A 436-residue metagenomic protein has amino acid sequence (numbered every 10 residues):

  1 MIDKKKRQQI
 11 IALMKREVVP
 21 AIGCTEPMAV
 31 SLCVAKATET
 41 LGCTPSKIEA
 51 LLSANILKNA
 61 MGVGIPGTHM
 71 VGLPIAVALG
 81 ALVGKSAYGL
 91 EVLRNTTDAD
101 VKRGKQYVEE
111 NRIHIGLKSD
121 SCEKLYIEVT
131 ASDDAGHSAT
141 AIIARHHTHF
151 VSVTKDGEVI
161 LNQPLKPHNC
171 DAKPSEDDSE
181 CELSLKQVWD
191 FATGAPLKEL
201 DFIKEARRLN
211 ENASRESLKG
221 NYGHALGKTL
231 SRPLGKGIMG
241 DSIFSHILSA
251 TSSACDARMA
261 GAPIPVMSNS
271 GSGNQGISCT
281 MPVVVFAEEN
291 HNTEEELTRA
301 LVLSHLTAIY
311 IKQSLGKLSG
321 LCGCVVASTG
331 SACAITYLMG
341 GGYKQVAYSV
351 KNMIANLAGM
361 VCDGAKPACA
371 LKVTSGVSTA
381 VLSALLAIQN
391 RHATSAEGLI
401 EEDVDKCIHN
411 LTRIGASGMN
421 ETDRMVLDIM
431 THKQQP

Functional and structural regions predicted by a protein language model:
M1-I11, G42-I56, S242-G261, T293-I311 (+1 more regions): Acidic-glycine-rich active-site phosphate/pyrophosphate-binding loop
I2, A21-T25, N55-I56, I143-H147 (+7 more regions): A structural signal for small-residue-enriched, beta-sheet-centric alpha/beta enzyme cores and oligomeric scaffold folds
I2, T44-I48, Y88-L93, H114-L117 (+8 more regions): Flexible, glycine/charged-enriched surface loops at secondary-structure junctions
I10-P20, N55-V63, A257-S268, A308-L318 (+1 more regions): Glycine/charged-rich beta-loop-alpha catalytic/anionic-binding loops adjacent to active sites
P20-K36, I264-M281, G323-V326: Conserved phosphate/anionic-ligand binding catalytic regions in large, soluble enzymes, centered on
S31-A131: Early transmembrane hairpin of solute transport permeases
A37-T38, F286-R299, I309-S375, I388-S395: Hydrophobic alpha-helical bundle architecture
E109-G261, D428-P436: Signature of multi-pass transmembrane helix bundles
